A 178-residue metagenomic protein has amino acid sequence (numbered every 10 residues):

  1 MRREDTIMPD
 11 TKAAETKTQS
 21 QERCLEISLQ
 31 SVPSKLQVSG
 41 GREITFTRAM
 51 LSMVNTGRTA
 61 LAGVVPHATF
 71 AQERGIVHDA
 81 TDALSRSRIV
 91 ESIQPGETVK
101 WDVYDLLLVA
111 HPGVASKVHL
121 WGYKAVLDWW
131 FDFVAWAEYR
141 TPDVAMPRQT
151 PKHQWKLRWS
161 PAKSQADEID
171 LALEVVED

Functional and structural regions predicted by a protein language model:
M1-T59: Membrane-proximal alpha-helical anchors
G41, N55, V90-I93, A110 (+1 more regions): Hydrophobic beta-strand core residues of beta-sandwich domains
T47-A49, V99, F131: Hydrophobic core residues within well-ordered beta-strands of beta-rich domains
M53-N55, D105, A137: Hydrophobic beta-strand positions in extracellular immunoglobulin-like domains
A60-V77: Short acidic, flexible loop segments centered on an aromatic residue
A80-K124: Intrinsically disordered, low-complexity Pro/Gly/Ser/Thr-rich segments with frequent PxxP/GP/PP motifs and embedded
W121, V126-D178: Acidic, serine/threonine- and proline-rich intrinsically disordered appendage/tail regions
